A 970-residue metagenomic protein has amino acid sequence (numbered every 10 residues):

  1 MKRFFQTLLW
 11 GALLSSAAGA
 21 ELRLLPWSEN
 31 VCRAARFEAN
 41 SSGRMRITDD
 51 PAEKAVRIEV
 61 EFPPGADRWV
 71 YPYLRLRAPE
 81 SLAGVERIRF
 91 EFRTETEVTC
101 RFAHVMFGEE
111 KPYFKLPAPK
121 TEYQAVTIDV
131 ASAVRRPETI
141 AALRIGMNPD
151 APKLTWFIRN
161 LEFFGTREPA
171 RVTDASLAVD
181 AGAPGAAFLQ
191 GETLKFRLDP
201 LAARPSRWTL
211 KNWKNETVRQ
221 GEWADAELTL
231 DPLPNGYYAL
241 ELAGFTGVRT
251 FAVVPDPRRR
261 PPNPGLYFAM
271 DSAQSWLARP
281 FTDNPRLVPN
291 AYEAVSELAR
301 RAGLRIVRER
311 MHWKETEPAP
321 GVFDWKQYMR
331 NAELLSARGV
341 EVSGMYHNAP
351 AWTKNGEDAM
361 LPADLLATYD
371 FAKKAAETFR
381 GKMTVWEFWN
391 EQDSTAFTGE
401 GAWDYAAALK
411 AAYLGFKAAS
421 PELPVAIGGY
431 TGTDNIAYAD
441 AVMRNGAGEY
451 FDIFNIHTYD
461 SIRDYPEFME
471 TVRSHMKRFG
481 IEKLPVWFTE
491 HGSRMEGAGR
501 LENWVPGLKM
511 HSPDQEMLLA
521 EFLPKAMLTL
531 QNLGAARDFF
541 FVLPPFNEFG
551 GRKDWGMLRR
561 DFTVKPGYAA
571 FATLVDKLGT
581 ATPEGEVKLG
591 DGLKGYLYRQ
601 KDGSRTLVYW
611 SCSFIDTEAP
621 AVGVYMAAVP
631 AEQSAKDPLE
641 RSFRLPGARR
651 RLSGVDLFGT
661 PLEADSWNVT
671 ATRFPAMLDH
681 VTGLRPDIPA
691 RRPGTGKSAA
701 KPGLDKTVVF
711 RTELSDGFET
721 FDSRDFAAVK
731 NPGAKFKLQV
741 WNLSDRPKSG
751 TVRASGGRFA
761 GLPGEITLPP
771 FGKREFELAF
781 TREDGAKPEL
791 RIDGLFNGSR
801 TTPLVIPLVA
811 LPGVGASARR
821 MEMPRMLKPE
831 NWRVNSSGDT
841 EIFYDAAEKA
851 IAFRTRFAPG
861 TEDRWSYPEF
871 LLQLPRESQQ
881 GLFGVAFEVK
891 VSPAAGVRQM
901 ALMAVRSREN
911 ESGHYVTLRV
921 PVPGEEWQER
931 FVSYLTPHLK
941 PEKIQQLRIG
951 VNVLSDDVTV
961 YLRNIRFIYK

Functional and structural regions predicted by a protein language model:
R46-R68, I842-W865: Short carbohydrate-recognition loop motifs
F62-R135, P152-F157, E162-R167, H347 (+3 more regions): Extracellular ligand-binding interfaces
G165-E168, A319-V322, T353-I453, H457-S474 (+2 more regions): Active-site cleft segment of glycoside hydrolase catalytic domains centered on the general acid/base Glu
T209, K588-A648, K735, W741 (+1 more regions): Carbohydrate-binding surface patches
G244-T250, R692-K706, D784-G813: Terminal connector regions
P285-K314, L334, E341-S343: Catalytic domains of carbohydrate-active enzymes, especially glycoside hydrolases
S493-A572, E586-G592: Aromatic/acidic polysaccharide-binding cleft in carbohydrate-active enzymes
E663-E713: C-terminal beta-strand-rich structural cap/linker in extracellular carbohydrate-active enzymes
